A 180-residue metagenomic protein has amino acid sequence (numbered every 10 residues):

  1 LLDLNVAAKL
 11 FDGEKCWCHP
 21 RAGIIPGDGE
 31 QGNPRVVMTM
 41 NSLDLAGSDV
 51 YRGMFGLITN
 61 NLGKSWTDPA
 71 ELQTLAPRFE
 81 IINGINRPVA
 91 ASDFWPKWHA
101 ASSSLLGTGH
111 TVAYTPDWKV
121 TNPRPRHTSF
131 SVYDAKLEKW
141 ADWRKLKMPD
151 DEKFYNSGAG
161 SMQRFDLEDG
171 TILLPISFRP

Functional and structural regions predicted by a protein language model:
L1-P180: Asp-box/BNR beta-propeller blade signature and adjacent active/binding-site loops in extracellular glycan-interacting
